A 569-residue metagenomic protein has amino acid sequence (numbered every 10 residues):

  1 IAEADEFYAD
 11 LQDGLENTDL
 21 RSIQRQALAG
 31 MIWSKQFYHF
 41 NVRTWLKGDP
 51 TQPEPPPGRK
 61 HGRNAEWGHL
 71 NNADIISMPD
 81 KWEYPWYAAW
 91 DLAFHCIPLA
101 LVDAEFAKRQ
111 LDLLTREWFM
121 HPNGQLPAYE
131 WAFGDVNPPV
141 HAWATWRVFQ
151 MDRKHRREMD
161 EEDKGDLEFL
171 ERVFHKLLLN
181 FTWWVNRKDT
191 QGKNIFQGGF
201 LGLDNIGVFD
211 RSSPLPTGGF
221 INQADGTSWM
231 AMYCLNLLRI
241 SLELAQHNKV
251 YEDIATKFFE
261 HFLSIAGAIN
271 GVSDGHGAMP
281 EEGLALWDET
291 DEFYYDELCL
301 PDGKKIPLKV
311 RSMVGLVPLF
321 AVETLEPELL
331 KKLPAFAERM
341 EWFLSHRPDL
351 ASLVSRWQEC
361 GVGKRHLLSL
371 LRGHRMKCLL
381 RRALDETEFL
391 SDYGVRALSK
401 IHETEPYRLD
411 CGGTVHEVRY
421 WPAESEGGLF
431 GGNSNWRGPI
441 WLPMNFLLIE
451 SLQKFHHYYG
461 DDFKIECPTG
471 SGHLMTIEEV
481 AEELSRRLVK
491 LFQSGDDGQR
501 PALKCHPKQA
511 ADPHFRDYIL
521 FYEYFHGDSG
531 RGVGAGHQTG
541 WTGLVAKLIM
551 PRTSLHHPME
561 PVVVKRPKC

Functional and structural regions predicted by a protein language model:
I1-C569: Acidic, mature catalytic/reactive cores of soluble proteins
